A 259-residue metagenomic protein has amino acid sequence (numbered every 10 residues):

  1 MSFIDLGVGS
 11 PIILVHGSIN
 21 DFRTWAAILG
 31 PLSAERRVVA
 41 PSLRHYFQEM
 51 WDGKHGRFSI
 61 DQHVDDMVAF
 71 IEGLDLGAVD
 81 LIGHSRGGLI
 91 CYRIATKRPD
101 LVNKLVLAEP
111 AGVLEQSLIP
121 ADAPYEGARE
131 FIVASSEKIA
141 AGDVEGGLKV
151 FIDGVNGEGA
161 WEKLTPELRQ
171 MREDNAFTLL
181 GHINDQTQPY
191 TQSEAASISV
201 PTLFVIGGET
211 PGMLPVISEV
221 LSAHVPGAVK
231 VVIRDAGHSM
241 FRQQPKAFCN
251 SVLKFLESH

Functional and structural regions predicted by a protein language model:
S2-G56, F70: Conserved HGGG/HGGXW glycine-rich cap/lid loop of the alpha/beta-hydrolase fold
D61-V79: Conserved acidic catalytic loop of the alpha/beta-hydrolase fold
G83, G87, C91: Gly/Ala-rich beta-loop-alpha elbow adjacent to hydrolase catalytic centers
Y92, T96, V102-K138: Flexible "cap/lid" loop of the alpha/beta hydrolase fold
A140-L180: Conserved alpha/beta-hydrolase catalytic His-Asp/Glu region
L168-V220, V232: Conserved serine/cysteine hydrolase catalytic core
S222-H238: Catalytic histidine neighborhood in serine/cysteine hydrolases with alpha/beta-hydrolase-type architecture
A236-C249: Catalytic histidine-centered segment of alpha/beta-hydrolase-like enzymes
